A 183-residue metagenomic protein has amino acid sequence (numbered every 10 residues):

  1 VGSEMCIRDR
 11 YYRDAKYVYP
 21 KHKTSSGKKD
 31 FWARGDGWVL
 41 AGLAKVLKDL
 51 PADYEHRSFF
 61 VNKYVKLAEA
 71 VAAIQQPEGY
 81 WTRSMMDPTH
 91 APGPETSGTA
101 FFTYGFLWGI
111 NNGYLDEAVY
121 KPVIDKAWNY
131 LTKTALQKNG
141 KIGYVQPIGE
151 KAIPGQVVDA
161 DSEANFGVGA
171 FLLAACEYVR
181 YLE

Functional and structural regions predicted by a protein language model:
V1-I7: Short, small-residue-biased leader/transition segments that mark boundaries at the very start of proteins
S3, E55-A72, D116-T134: Extended, well-ordered alpha-helical scaffold segments
R8-K23: Short, flexible helix-coil linker/hinge segments at the edges of structured domains or between repeats
K16, M86, P147-K151: Active-site beta-loop-alpha junctions enriched in small/polar residues
K21-A41, A52, H56, F60 (+4 more regions): Solvent-exposed loop and edge beta-strand segments that line ligand/cofactor-binding and catalytic clefts
G42-L47, A68: Early exported N-terminus immediately downstream of N-terminal targeting peptides
V46-D49, W108-I110: Extended, well-ordered alpha-helical segments in internal regulatory regions
W81, G93-E183: CBM-like carbohydrate-recognition segments
